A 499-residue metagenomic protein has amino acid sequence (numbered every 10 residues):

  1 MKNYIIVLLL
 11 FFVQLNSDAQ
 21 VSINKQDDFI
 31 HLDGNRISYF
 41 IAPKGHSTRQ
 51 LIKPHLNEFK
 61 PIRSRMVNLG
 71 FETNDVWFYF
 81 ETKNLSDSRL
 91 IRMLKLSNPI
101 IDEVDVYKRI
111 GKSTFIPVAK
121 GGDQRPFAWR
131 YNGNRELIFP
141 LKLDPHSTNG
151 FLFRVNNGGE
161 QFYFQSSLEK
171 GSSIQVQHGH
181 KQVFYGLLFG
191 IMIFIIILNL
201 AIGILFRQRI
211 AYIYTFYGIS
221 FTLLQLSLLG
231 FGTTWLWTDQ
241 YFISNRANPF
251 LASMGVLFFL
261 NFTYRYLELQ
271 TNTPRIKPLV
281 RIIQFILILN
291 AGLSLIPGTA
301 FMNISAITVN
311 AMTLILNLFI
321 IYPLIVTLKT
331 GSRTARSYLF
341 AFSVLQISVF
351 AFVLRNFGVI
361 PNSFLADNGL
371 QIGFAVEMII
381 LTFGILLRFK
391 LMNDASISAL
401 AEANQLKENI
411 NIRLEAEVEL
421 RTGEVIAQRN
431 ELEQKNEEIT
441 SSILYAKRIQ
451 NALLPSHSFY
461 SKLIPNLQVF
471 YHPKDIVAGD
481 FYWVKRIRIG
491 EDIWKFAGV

Functional and structural regions predicted by a protein language model:
M1-Q26, Y212-T222, L228, T263 (+4 more regions): Bacterial Sec-dependent N-terminal signal peptides
Q20-V183: Soluble non-transmembrane domains of integral membrane proteins
Q165, H178-L205, A306-T327: First transmembrane helix
I195-F221, E268-L269: Juxtamembrane interface at the cytosolic side of transmembrane helices
L223-F258, R265, Q270-A403: Interfacial "cap-and-anchor" motif at the non-cytosolic start of specific transmembrane alpha-helices
G384-L387, L391-S441, R448, A452: Amphipathic alpha-helical coiled-coil "transmission" helices that mediate dimerization and conformational coupling
Q428-V499: … and, occasionally, acidic/histidine-rich disordered N-termini of signaling adaptors
